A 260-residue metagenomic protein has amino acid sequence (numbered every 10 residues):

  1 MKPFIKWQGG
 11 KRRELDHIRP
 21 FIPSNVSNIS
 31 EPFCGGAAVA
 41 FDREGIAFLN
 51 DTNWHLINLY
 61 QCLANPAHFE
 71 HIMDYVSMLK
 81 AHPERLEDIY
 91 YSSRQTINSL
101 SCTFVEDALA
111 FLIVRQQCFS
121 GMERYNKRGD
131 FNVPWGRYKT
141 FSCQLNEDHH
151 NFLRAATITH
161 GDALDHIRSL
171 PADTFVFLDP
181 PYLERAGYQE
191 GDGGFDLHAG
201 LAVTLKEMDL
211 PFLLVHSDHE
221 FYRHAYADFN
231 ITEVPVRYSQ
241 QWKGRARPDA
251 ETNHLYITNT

Functional and structural regions predicted by a protein language model:
M1-E14, P20-S24, N65-F177, P181-Y188 (+1 more regions): SAM-dependent nucleic-acid methyltransferase catalytic core
F21-A81: Conserved S-adenosyl-L-methionine
N25-N28, G45-I46, L153-T157, K206-F212: Short active-site oxyanion
P32-A38, Q144-L145, H216-E220: Short, polar loop motifs at secondary-structure junctions
P32-F33, N50-D51, T159-G161, L178-P180 (+2 more regions): Short His-Asn-centered micro-motif
V39-E44, H150-N151, R168-L170, F221-D228: Short loop/helix-cap segments at secondary-structure boundaries that form the rim of catalytic
N53-L56, L183, P235-W242: Short, acidic/turn-prone active-site loops that include or flank metal/cofactor- and phosphate-binding residues
E190, G194-T260: Long, positively charged, glycine-interspersed low-complexity recognition regions
